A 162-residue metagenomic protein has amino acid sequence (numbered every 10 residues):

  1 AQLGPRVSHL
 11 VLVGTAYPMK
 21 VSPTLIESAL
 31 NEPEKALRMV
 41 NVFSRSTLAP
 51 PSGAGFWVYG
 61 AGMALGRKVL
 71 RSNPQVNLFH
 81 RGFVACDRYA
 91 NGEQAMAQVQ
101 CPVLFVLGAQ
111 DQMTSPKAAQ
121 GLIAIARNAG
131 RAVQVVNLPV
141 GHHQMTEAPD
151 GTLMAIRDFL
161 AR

Functional and structural regions predicted by a protein language model:
A1-K20: Conserved hydrolase catalytic core segment
V7, T114, Q144: Hydrophobic/aromatic residue at the end of a short beta strand that borders the catalytic acidic motif
V11-V13, L104-V106, V136: Hydrophobic/aromatic beta-strand patches that form the interior of the parallel beta-sheet core in alpha/beta enzyme
P18-V21, E27-Q100: Conserved alpha/beta-hydrolase catalytic His-Asp/Glu region
V99, F105-L107, D111: Short beta-strand/loop motif that positions the catalytic acidic residue of the alpha/beta-hydrolase fold
Q112-A118: Conserved alpha/beta-hydrolase "acid-adjacent" motif
Q120-A132: Active-site-adjacent alpha-helix of alpha/beta-hydrolase-fold enzymes
A129-R162: Catalytic active-site module of serine/aspartate enzymes centered on a nucleophile-bearing elbow/loop
